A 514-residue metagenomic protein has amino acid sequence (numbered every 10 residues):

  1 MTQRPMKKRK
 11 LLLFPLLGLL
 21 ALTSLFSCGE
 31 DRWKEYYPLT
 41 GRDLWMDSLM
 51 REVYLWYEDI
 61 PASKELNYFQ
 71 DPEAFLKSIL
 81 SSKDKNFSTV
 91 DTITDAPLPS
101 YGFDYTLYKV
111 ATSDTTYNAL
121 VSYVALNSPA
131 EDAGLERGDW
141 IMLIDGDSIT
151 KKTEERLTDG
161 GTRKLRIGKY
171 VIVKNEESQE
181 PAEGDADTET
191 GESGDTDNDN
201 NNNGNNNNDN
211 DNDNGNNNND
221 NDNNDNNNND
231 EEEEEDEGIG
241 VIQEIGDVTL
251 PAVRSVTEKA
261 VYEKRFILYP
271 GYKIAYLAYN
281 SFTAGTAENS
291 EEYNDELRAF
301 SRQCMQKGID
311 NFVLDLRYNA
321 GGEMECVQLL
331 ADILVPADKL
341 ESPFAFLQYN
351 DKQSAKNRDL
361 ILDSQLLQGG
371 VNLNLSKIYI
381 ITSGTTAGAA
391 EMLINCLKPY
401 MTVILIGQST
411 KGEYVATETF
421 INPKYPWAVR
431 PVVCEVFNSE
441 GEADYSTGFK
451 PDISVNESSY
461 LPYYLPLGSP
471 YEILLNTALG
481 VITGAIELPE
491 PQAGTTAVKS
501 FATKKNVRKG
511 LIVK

Functional and structural regions predicted by a protein language model:
M1-T2, Y400: Short intrinsically disordered, low-complexity coil segments enriched in acidic
Q3-P15: Bacterial N-terminal signal peptides that target proteins for export
R4, I93-D95, E155-T158, I267-L268 (+3 more regions): A general structural signal for short secondary-structure junctions and capping/turn motifs
F14, G18-L22, C396-P399: Secreted, disulfide-rich extracellular signaling modules
S24-S27: C-terminal motif of bacterial Sec signal peptides marking the signal peptidase cleavage site
G29-N311, T495-K514: Flexible, low-complexity junctional segments that flank or bridge functional domains
Y272, Y276-L277, S281-E292, R298-A299 (+2 more regions): C-terminal "post-core" interaction segments
